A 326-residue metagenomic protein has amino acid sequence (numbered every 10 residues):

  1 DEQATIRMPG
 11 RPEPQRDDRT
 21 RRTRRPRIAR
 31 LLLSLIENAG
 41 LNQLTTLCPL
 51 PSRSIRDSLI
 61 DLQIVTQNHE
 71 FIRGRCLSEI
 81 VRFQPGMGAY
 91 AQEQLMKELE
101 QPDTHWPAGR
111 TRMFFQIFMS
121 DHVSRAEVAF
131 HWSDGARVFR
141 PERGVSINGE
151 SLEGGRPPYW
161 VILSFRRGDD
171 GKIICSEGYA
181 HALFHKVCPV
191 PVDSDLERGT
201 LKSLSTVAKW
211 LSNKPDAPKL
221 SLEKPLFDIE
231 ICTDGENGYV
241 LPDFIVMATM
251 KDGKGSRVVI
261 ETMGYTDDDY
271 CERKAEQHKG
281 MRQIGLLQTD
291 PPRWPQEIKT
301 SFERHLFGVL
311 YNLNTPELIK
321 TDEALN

Functional and structural regions predicted by a protein language model:
D1-A4: N-terminal cysteine/histidine-rich coordination modules
N38-P49: Intrinsically disordered, low-complexity linker/terminal regions across diverse proteins
P49-R125: Structural detector for short beta-strands of small beta-barrel domains
L59-L62, T66-N68, S78-I80, T111-F114 (+1 more regions): Solvent-exposed, charged helical/coil patches that constitute nucleic-acid or partner-interaction surfaces
H122-W132, N148-S151: Extended, well-ordered protein cores
D216-K254: Active-site metal-binding core of divalent-cation-utilizing nuclease and nuclease-like domains
L241-M281: Short beta-strand-loop-alpha-helix junction that forms the active-site gateway of nucleic-acid-processing nucleases
Q283-N326: Basic, glycine-rich
